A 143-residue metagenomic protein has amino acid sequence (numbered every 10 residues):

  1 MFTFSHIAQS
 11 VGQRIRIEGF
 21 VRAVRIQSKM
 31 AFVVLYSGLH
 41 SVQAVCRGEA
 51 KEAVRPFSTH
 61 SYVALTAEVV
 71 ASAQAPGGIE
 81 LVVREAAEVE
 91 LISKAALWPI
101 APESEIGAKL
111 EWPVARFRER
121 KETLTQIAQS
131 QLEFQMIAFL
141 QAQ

Functional and structural regions predicted by a protein language model:
M1-Q143: Class II aminoacyl-tRNA synthetase catalytic cores and aaRS-like
